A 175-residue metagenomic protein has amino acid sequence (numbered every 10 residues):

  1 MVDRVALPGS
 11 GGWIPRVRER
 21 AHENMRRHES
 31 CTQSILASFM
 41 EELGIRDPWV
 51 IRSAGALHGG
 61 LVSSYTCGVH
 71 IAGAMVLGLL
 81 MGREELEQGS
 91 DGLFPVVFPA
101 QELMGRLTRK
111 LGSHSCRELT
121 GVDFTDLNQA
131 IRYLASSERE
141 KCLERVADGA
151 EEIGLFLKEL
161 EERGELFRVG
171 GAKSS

Functional and structural regions predicted by a protein language model:
M1-M25: Polybasic, low-complexity association/targeting segments
A6-G11, S38-G55, V122-L127: Acidic-glycine-rich active-site phosphate/pyrophosphate-binding loop
R16-R27, L36-E42, A130-L134: Active-site flanking loop/helix segments enriched in acidic
E19-R26, A56-Y65, L134-E138: A short glycine/serine-rich beta->alpha loop
C31, C67, C116: Short cysteine clusters
E42-R52, L79-P99: Phosphate-handling active-site elements
A72-L80: DPxDG-like acidic metal-binding loop motif
V96-S175: C-terminal binding/interaction regions
